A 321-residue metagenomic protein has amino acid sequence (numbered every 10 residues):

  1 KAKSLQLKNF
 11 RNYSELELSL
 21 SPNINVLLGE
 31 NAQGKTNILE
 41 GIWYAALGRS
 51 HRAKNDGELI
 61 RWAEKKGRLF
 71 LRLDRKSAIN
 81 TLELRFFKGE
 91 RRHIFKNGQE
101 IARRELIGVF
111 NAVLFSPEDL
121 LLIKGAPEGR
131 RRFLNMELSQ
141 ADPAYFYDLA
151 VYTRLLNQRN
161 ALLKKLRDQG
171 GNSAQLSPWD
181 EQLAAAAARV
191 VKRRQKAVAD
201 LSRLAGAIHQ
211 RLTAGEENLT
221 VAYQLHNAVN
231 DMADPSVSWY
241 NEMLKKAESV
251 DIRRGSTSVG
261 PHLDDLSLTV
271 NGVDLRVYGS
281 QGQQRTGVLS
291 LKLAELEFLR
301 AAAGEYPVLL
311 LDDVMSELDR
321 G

Functional and structural regions predicted by a protein language model:
K1-E30, Y44, Q169-L310, E317-G321: Conserved NTPase motor "head" modules and their coupling/switch loops across ABC/AAA+ ATPases, GTPases, and GHKL ATPases
F10, S14-F95, A144, Y152 (+4 more regions): Conserved P-loop NTP-binding catalytic core
K35, L39-E40, D56, L134-N135 (+3 more regions): Alpha-helical structural signal
I38, E118, Q283-R285: Short amphipathic alpha-helical recognition elements used for nucleic-acid or partner binding across transcription
A46-G129, F133-Y145, S202-A207, S236 (+1 more regions): Nucleotide-state sensing region of NTPase/ATPase domains
L120, S316-E317: Short strand->helix junction
L121-L122, E128-S177, E181: Long, charged N-terminal accessory/stalk domains
